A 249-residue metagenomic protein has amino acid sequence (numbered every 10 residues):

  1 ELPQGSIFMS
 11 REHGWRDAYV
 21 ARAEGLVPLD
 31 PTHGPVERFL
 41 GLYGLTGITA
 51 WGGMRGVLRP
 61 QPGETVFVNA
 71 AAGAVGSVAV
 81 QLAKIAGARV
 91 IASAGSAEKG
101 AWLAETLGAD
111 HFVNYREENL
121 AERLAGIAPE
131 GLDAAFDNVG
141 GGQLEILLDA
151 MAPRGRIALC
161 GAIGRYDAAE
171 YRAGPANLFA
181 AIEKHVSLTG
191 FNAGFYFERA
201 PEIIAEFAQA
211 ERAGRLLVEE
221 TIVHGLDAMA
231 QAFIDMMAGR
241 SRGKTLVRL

Functional and structural regions predicted by a protein language model:
E1-P3, P60, M151: Short, well-ordered loop/turn sites that connect or cap secondary structure elements
S6-A72, R215: NAD(P)H dinucleotide-binding glycine-rich loop of Rossmann-like/cofactor-binding domains, especially the beta1-alpha1
M9, F67, V113, D133-F136: N-terminal Rossmann-like NAD(P) cofactor-binding module of classical short-chain dehydrogenase/reductase
W15-D17, G95-W102, R172-L178: Short, glycine/polar-rich helix-capping loops at beta-to-alpha or helix-loop-helix junctions that flank or form
L40-E118: Mid-domain Rossmann-like dinucleotide-binding core that forms the NAD(H)/NADP(H) cofactor-binding site
A104, G142-R215: Glycine-rich phosphate-binding loop and adjacent beta-alpha segment of Rossmann(oid) nucleotide-cofactor-binding
N119-E130: Short amphipathic alpha-helix with an adjacent loop that forms part of the alpha/beta core around
F197-L249: C-terminal hydrophobic helical "lid"/dimerization subdomain of Rossmann-like NAD(P)H-dependent oxidoreductases
